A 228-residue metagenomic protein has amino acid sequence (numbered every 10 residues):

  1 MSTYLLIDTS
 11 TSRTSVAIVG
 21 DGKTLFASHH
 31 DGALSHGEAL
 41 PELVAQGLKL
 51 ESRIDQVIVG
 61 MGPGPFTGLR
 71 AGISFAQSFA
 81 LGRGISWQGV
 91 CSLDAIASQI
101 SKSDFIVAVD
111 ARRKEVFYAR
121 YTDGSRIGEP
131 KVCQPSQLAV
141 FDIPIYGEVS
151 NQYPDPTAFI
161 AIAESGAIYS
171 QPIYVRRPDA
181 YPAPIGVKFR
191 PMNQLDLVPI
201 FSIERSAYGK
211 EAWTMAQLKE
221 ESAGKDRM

Functional and structural regions predicted by a protein language model:
M1-F26, D31-A39, Q88-G186: Oxyanion-binding and handling regions
L40, E211-E220: A short, aromatic/hydrophobic, helix- or strand-capping loop or linear motif that either lines the entrance/gate
V44-Q56, V140-D142: Phosphate/pyrophosphate-binding loops at sites that engage ATP/ADP/AMP, CoA/4′-phosphopantetheine, polyphosphate
Q56-W87: DPxDG-like acidic metal-binding loop motif
K188-I200: A short beta-loop-alpha structural element at the N-terminal edge of CoA-dependent acyl/N-acetyltransferase catalytic
F201-R205, L218: Hydrophobic alpha-helical core bundles mediating ligand binding, dimerization, or RNAP-core interactions
S206-K210: N-terminal first-folded block
S222-M228: A short helix-loop-beta-strand connector motif used in the catalytic cores of GNAT acetyltransferases and, in some
